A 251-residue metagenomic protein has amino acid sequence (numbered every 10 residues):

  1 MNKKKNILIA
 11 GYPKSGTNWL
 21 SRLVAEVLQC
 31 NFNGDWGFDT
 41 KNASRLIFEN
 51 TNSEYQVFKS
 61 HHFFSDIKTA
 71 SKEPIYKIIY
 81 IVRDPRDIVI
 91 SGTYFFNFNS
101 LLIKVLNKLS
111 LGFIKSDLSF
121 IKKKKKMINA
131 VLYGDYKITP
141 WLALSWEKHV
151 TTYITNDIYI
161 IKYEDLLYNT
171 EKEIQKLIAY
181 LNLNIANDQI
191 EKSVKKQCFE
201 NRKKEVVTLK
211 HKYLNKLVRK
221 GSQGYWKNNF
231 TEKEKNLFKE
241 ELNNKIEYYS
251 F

Functional and structural regions predicted by a protein language model:
M1-I161, K210-H211, K220-F251: PAPS-dependent sulfotransferase catalytic domain
N33-W36, N182-K192, R202-K203, F251: Short, surface-exposed acidic
Y153, S193-V194: A generic structural signal for nonpolar/aromatic side chains embedded in well-ordered alpha-helices
T170-A186: NTP-dependent small-molecule kinase module
E173-Q175, N215-G221: Short acidic (Asp/Glu) and glycine-rich catalytic loops that position anionic groups and cofactors
I174, I190, E234-K235: Short functional linear motifs
K196-L214: Short acidic/His-enriched helical or mixed secondary-structure segments at domain edges of catalytic enzymes and some
